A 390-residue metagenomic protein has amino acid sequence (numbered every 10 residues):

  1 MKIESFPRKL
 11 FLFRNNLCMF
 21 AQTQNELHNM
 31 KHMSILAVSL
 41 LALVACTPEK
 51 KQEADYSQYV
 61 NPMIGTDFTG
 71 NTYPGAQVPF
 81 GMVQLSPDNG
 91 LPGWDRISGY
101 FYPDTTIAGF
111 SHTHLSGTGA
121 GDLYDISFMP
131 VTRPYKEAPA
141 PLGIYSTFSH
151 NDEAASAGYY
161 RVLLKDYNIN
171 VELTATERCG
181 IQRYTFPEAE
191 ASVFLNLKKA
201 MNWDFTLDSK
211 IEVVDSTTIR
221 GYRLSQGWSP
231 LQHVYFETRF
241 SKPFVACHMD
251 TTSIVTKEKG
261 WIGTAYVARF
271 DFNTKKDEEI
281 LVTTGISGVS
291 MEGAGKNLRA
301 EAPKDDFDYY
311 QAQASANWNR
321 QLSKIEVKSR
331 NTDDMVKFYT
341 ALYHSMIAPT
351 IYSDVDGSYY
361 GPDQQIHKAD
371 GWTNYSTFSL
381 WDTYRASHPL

Functional and structural regions predicted by a protein language model:
S5, L10: Cationic, low-complexity basic patches in intrinsically disordered or flexible, solvent-exposed regions
R14-N15, M19-Q22, E26: Short, positively charged and aromatic/hydrophobic N-terminal segments
A21-T23, K31, K51: Intrinsically disordered, low-complexity regions enriched in polar/acidic and amide residues
K31-V38: Sec-dependent signal peptide recognition, specifically the positively charged N-region followed immediately by
V44-A45: C-terminal motif of bacterial Sec signal peptides marking the signal peptidase cleavage site
K50-P389: Accessory carbohydrate-recognition regions in carbohydrate-active enzymes
